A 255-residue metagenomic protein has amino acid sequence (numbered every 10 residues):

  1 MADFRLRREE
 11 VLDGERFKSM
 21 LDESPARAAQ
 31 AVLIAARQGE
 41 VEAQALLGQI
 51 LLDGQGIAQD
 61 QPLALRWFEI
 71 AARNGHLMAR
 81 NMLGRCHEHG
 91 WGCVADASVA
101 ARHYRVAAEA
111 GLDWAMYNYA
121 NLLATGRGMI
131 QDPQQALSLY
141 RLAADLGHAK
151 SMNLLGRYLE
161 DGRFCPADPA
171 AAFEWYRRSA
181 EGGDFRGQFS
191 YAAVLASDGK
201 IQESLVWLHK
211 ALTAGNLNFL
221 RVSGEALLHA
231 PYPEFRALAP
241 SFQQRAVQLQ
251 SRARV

Functional and structural regions predicted by a protein language model:
L6, G215, F219-V255: Terminal, low-structured helical/coil segments at or just beyond the last alpha-helical repeat
E10-R16, L46-D53, R80-H89, M116-T125 (+3 more regions): Hydrophobic face of amphipathic alpha-helices that form TPR/SEL1-like repeat modules and related alpha-solenoid
S24, Q38-E40, D53-Q55, D60 (+10 more regions): Short helix-capping/linker turns of helical repeat alpha-solenoids
A43, A79, A115, S151 (+2 more regions): TPR alpha-solenoid repeat register
I50, A71, C86, A107 (+9 more regions): TPR/TPR-like alpha-solenoid repeats
